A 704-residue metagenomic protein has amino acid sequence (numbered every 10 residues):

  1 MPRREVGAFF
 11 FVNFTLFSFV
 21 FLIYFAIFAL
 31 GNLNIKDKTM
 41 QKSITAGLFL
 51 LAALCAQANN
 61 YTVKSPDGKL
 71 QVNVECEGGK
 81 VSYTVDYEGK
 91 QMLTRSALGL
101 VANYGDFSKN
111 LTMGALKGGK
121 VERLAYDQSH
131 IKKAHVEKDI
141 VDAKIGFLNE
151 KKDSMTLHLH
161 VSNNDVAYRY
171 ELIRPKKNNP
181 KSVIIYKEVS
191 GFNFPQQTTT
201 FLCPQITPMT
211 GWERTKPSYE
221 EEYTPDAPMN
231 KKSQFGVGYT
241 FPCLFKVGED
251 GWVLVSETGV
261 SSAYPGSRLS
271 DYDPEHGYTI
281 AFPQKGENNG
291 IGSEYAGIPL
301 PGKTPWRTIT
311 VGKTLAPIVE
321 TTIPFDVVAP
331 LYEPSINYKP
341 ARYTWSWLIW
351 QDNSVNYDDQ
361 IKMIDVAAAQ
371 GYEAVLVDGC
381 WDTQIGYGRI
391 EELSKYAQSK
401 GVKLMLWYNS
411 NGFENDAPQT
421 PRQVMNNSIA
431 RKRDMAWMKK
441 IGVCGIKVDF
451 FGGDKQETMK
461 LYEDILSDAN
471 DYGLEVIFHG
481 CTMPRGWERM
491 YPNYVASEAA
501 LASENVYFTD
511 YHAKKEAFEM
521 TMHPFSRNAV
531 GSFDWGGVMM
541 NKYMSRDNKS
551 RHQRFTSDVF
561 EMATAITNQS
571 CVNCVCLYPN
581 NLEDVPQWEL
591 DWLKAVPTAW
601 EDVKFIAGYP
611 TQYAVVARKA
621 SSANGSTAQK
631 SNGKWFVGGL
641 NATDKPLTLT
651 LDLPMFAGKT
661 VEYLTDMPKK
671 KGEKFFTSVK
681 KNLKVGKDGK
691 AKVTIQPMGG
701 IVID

Functional and structural regions predicted by a protein language model:
M1-R4, F9-N60: Bacterial Sec-dependent N-terminal signal peptides
N60-E320, P324: N-terminal accessory beta-strand-rich subdomains and adjacent acidic, glycine-rich linkers that precede catalytic cores
P299-Q370, A374: An acidic-aromatic substrate-binding cleft motif
A367, V476, T567, V637: Conserved, mostly hydrophobic/aromatic
L376-S557: Aromatic- and carboxylate-enriched substrate-binding clefts and catalytic-loop regions of carbohydrate-active enzymes
R546-A620, S631: Glycine-rich, aromatic-lined ligand/substrate-binding cores of catalytic and carbohydrate-binding domains
P610-A657, Y663, I701-V702: Carbohydrate-binding surface patches
K681-D704: C-terminal beta-strand-rich structural cap/linker in extracellular carbohydrate-active enzymes
